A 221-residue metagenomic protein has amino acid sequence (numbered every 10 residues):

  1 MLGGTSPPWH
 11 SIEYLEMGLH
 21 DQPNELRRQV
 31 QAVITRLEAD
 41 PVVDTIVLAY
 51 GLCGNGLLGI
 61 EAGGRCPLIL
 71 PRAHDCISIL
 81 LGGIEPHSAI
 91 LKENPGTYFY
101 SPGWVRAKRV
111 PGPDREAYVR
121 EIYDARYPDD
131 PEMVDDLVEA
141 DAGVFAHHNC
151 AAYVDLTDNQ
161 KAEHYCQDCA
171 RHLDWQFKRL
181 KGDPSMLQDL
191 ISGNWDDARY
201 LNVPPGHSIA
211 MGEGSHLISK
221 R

Functional and structural regions predicted by a protein language model:
M1, L19-H20, I46-L58, H74-I77 (+3 more regions): Gly/Ser/Thr-rich loops at beta-strand to alpha-helix junctions that form or flank small-molecule/cofactor-binding
M1-E25: N-terminal glycine-rich anion-binding loop in soluble enzyme alpha/beta folds
S6-H10, D40, R65-L70, D168-P184: Structural alpha-beta junctions
P23-A39: Glycine-rich, highly charged phosphate/nucleotide-binding loops
I34-L37, H87-W104, D197-S208: A polyampholytic, Gly/Pro-enriched intrinsically disordered region
E61-R115: Long, charge-dense
K92-A162: A conserved mid-domain beta-alpha-beta active-site/ligand-binding segment of alpha/beta enzyme cores
V134-R221: Extended, basic/helix-rich recognition subdomains
